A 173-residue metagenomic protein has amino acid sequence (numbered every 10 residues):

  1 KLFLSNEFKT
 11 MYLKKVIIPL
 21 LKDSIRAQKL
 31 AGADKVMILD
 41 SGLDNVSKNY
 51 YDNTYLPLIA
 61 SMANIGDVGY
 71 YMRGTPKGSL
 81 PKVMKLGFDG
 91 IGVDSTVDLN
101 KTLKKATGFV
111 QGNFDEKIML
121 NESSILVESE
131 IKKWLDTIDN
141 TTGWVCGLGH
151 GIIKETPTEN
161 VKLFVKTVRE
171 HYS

Functional and structural regions predicted by a protein language model:
K1-S173: Active-site loop segments of alpha/beta catalytic cores
